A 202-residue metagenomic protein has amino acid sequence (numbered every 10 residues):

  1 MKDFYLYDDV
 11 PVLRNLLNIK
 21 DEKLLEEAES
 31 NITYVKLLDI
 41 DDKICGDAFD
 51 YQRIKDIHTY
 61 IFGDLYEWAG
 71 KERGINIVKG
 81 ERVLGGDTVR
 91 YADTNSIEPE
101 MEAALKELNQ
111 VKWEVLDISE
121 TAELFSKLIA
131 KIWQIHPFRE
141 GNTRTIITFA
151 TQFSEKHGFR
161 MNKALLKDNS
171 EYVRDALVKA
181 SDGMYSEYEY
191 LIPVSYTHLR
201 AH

Functional and structural regions predicted by a protein language model:
M1-E72, F153-E155, F159-N162: N-terminal structured helix/loop subdomain that forms the ligand-binding/catalytic interface in diverse enzymes
D50, I54, T121, F125 (+2 more regions): Hydrophobic (often cysteine-bearing) scaffold residues that line and stabilize catalytic clefts of nucleotide/cofactor
K55-L105: A glycine-rich, hydrophobic loop/mini-helix early in the fold
I57-F62, F125-I132, V173, L177: Short alpha-helical scaffolding segments that buttress acidic/His motifs in well-ordered protein cores
Y91-H136: Helix-hairpin-helix/helix-loop-helix acidic hairpins
I135-S170, Y185: Short conserved catalytic/interaction loops centered on acidic-Pro-aromatic/His motifs
A180-D182: A structural-propensity feature for long, helix-poor, extended segments
T197-H202: Conserved small/polar residues in nucleotide/adenosyl-binding loops
